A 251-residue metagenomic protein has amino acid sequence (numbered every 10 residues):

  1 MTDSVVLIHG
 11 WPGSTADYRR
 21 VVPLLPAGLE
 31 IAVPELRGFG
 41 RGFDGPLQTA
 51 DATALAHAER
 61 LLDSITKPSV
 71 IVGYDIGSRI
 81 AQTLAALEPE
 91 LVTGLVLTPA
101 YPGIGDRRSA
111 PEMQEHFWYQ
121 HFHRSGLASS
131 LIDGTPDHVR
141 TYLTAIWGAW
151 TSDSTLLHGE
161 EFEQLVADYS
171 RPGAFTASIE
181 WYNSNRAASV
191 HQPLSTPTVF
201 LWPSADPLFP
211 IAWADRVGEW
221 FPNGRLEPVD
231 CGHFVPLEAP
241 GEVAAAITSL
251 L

Functional and structural regions predicted by a protein language model:
T2-D3, T196: A short, charged/proline- and glycine-enriched loop that marks the coil->beta-strand transition at the N-terminal
D3-H9: Short beta-strand element of the alpha/beta-hydrolase
P12, R19, A244: Conserved catalytic core of two-component sensor histidine kinases
G13-A16, E30-A32, F39-V72, I76-P228 (+2 more regions): Flexible "cap/lid" subdomain of the alpha/beta-hydrolase fold that forms the substrate-access gate
R20-L29: A short, Lys/Arg-enriched amphipathic alpha-helix followed by its capping loop at the start of a domain
V21-V22, F234, L250: Short alpha-helical functional segments enriched in proximate histidine and acidic residues
C231-A244: Catalytic histidine-centered segment of alpha/beta-hydrolase-like enzymes
